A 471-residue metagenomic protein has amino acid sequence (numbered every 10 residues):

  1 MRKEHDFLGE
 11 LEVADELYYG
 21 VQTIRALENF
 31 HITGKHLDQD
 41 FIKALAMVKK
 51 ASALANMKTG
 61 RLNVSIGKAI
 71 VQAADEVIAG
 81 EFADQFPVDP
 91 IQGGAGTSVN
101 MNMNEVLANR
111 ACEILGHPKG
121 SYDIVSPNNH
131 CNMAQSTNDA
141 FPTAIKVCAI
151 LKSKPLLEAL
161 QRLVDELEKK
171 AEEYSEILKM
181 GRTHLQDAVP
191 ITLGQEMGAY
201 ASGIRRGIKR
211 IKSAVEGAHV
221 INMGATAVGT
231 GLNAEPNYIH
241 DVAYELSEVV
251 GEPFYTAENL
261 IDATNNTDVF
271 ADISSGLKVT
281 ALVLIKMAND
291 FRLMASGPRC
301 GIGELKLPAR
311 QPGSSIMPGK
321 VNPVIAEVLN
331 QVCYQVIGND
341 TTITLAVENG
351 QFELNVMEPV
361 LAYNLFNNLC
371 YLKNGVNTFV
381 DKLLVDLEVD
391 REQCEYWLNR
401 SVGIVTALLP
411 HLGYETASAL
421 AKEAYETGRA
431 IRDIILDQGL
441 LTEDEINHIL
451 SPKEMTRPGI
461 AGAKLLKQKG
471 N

Functional and structural regions predicted by a protein language model:
M1-N471: Conserved, well-structured ligand/cofactor-binding cores
